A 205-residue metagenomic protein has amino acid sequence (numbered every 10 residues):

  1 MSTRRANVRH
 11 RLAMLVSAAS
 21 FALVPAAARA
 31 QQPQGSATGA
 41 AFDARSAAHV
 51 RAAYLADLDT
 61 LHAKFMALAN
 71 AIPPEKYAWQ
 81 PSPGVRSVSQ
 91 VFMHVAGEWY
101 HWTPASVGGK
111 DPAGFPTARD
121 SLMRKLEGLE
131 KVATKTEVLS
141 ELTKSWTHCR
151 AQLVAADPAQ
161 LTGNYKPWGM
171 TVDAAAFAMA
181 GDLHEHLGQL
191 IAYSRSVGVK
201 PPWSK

Functional and structural regions predicted by a protein language model:
M1-R9: N-terminal secretory signal peptides that target proteins for export/translocation
A13-V24: Bacterial N-terminal signal peptides
A26-A30: Sec/Tat signal peptide C-region and signal peptidase I cleavage site
Q31-A53, E98-P167, V197-K205: Short, helix-capping/interhelical loops that line the mouth of catalytic, cofactor-, or ligand-binding pockets
G39-A78: N-terminal targeting signals for Sec/Tat export/insertion, comprising classic cleavable signal peptides
L55-D59, A63-M66, A78-M123, G163-K205: Short, contiguous alpha-helical
T60, K64-A67, A71, K144-Q152 (+1 more regions): Solvent-exposed, charged/polar functional surfaces in cytosolic regulatory/catalytic domains
A71, H94-V95, A155: Conserved catalytic core of Hanks-type protein kinase domains
